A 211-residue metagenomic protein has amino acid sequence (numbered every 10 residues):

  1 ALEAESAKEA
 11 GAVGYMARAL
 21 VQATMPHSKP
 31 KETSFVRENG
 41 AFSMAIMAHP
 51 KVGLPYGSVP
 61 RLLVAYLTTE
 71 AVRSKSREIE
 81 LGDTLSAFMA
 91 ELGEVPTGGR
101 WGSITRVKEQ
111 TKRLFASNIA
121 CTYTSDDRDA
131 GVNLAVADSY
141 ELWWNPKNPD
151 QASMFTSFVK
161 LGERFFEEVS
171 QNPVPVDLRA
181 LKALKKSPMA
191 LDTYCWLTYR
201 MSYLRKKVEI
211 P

Functional and structural regions predicted by a protein language model:
A1-P211: Charged, alpha-helix-forming regions
